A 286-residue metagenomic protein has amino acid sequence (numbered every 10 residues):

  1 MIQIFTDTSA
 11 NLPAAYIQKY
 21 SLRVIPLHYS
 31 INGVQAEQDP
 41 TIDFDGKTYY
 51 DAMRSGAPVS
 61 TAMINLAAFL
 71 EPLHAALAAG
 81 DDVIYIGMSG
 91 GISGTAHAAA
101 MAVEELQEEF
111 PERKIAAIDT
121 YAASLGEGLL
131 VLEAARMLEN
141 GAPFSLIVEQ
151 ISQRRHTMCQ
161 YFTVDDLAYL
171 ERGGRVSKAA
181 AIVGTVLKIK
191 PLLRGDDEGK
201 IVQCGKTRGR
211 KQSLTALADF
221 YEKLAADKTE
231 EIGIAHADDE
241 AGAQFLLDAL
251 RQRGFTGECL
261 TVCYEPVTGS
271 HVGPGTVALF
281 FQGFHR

Functional and structural regions predicted by a protein language model:
Q3, S9-I17, L22-H28, I92-T95 (+5 more regions): Mixed-charge interfacial surface used for oligomerization/domain docking and macromolecular partner engagement
Q3-M63, A68: N-terminal glycine-rich anion-binding loop in soluble enzyme alpha/beta folds
R54-I92, H97-M101, V148: Glycine-rich phosphate- or other oxyanion-binding loops that anchor nucleotides, phosphorylated ligands
D81-Y85, R113-I118: Short, flexible active-site-proximal loops enriched in glycine and acidic residues
